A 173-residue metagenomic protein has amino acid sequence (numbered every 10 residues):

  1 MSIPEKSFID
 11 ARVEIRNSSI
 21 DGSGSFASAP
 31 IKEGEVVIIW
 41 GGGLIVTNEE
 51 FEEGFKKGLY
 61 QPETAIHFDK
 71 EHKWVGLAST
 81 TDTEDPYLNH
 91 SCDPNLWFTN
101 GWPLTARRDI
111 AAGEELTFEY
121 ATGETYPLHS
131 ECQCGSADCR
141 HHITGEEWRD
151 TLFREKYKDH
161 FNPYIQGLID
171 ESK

Functional and structural regions predicted by a protein language model:
M1, E53-G58, Y126, E146 (+1 more regions): Alpha-helix capping and helix-coil boundary motifs
S2-L96: Catalytic cores of histone-lysine modification enzymes
C92-K173: C-terminal SET catalytic tail plus cysteine-rich post-SET Zn-binding segment of SAM-dependent SET-domain
